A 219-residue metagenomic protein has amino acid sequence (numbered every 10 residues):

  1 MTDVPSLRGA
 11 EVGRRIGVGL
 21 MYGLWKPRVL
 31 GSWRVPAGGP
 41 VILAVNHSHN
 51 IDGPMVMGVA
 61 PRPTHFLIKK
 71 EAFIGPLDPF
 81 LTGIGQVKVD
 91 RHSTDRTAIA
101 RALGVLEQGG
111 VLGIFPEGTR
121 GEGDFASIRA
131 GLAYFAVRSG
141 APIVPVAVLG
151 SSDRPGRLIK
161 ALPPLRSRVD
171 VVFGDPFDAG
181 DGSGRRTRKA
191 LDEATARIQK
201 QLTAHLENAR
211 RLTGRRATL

Functional and structural regions predicted by a protein language model:
M1-G23: Extreme N-terminal tail/first-helix region
M1-G9, T97-L219: Non-catalytic C-terminal accessory region of glycerolipid acyltransferases and related lyso-lipid remodeling enzymes
G13, Y22-G23, A37-S93, R101: Catalytic core of membrane glycerolipid acyltransferases/transacylases, capturing the structured, soluble-facing
I16-V18, I84-V89, F115-R120: Short, basic, glycine/proline-bearing loop/turn elements
Y22-L30, S152-G156: Short gly/ser/thr-rich secondary-structure transition/capping motifs
W25, H92-R96, F125: A conditional alpha-helix N-cap/helix-loop micro-motif detector
G31, I68-K69, G85, F115-P116 (+1 more regions): A secondary-structure boundary/capping signal
S32-P36: Glycine-rich helix-loop-beta junction characteristic of Rossmann-like nucleotide cofactor-binding loops
